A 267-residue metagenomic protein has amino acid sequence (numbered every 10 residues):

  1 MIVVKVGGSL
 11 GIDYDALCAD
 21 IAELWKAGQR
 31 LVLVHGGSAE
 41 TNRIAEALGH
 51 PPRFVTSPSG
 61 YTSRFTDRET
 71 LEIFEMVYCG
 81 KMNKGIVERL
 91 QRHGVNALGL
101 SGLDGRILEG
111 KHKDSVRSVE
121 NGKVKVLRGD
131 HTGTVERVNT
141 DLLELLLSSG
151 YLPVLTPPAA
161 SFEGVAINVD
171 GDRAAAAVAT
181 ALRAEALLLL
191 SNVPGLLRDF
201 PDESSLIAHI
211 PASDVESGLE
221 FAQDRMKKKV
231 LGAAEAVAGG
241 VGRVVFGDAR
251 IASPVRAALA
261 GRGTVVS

Functional and structural regions predicted by a protein language model:
I2-T62, T66-S267: C-terminal catalytic "cap/lid" subdomain
